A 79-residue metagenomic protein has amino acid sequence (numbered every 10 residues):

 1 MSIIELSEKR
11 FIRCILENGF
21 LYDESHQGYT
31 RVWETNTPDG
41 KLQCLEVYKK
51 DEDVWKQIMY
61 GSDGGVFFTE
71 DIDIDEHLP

Functional and structural regions predicted by a protein language model:
M1-I3, E76-P79: Short intrinsically disordered terminal tails
S2-Q27: Negatively charged, low-complexity tracts enriched in Asp/Glu with abundant Ser/Thr
L21-H77: Acidic, low-complexity, intrinsically disordered interaction modules
